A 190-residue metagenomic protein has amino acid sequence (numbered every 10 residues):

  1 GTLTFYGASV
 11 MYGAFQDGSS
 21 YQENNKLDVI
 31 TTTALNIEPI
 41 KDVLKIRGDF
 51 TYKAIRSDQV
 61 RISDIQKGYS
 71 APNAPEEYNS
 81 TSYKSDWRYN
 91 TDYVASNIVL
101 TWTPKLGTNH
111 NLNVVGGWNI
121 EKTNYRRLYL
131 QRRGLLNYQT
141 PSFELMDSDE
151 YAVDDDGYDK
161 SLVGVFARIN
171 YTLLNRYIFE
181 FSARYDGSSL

Functional and structural regions predicted by a protein language model:
G1-A14, V60-S82, N124-V153: Surface-exposed loop/turn segments flanking beta-strands in extracellular/periplasmic regions
Y12-R61, S85-L106, N113, Y125-R127 (+2 more regions): Outer-membrane beta-barrel transmembrane strands
G117-T123: Active-site lining segments of carbohydrate-active enzymes
